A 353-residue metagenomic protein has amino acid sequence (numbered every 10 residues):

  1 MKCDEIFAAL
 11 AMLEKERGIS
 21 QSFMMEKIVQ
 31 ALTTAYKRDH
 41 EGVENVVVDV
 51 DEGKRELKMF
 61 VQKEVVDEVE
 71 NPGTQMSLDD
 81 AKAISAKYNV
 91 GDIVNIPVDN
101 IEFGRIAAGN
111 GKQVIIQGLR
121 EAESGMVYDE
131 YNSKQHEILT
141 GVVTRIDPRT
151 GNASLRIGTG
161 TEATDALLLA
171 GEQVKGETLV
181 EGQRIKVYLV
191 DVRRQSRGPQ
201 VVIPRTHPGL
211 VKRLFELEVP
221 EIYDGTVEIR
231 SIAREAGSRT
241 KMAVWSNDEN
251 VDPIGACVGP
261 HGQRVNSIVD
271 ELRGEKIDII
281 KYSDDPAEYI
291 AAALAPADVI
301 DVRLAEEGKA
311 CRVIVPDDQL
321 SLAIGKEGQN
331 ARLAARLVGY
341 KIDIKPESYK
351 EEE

Functional and structural regions predicted by a protein language model:
M1-E353: RNA-contacting regions in translation and RNA-metabolism proteins, encompassing KH/S1 modules where present
